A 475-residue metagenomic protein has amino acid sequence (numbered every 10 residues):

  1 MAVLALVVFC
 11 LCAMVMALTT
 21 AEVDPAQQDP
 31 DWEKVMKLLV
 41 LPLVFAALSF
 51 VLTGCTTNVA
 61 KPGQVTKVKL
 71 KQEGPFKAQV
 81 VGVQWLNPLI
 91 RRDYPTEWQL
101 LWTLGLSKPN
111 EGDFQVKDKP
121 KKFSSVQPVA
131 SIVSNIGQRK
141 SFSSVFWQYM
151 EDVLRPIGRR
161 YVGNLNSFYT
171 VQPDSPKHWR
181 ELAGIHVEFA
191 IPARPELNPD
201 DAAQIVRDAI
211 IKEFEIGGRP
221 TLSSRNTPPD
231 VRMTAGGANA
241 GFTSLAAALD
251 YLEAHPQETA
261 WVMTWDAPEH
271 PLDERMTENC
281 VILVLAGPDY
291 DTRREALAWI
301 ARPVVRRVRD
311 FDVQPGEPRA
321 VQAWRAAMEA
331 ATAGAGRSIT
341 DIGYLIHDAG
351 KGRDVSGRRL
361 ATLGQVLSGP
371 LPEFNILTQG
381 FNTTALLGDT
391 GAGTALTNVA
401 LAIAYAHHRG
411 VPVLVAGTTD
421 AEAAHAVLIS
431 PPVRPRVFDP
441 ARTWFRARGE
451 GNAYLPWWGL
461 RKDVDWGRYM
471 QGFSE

Functional and structural regions predicted by a protein language model:
M1-T277, V281-E475: Conserved "HGTGT" condensation-loop signature of ketosynthase/thiolase-family condensing enzymes that catalyze
